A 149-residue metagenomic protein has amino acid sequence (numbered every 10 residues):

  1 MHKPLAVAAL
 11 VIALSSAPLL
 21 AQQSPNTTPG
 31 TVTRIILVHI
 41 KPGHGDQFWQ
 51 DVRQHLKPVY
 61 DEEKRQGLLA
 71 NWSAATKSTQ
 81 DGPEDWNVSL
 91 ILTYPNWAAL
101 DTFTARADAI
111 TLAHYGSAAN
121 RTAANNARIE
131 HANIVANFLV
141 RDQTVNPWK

Functional and structural regions predicted by a protein language model:
M1-A8: Bacterial N-terminal signal peptides that target proteins for export
L10, Q23-T27, P58, E62-A70 (+2 more regions): An amphipathic, aromatic/His-enriched active-site/gating alpha helix that lines ligand/cofactor pockets
A17-A21: Sec/Tat signal peptide C-region and signal peptidase I cleavage site
T28-G43, V88: Acidic/histidine-rich, surface-exposed loop or edge segments in extracytoplasmic proteins
I35-H39, A75-K77, T93-Y94, V140-Q143: Active-site-proximal beta-strand/loop segments in catalytic clefts of secreted hydrolases
I36, F48, L90, L100: Hydrophobic pocket/interface hotspot
K41-S89: N-terminal, post-signal-peptide region of Sec/Tat-exported proteins
W148-K149: Short, solvent-exposed mixed-charge patches
